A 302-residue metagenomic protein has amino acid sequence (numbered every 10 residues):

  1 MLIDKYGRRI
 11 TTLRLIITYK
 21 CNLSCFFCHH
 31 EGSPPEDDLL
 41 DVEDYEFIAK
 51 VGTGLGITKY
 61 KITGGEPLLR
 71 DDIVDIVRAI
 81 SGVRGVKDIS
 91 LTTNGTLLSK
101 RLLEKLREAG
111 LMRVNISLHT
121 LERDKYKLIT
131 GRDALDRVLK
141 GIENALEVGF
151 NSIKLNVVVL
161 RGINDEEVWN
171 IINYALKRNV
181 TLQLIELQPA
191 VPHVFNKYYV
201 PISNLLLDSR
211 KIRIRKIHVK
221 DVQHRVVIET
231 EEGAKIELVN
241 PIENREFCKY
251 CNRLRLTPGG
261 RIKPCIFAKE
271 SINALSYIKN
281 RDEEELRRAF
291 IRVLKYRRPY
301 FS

Functional and structural regions predicted by a protein language model:
M1-I16, S24-F26, V227, E232-R245 (+1 more regions): N-terminal [4Fe-4S]-dependent radical SAM core
M1-T11, K20-S24, I202-I217: Flexible, acidic/Gly-rich N-terminal and inter-domain linker regions that tether and position cofactor-handling modules
K5-V42, I266: Canonical Radical SAM [4Fe-4S] cluster-binding loop centered on the CxxxCxxC motif and its immediate flanking residues
G32-E36, E122-I129, V191-F195, N273-A274: A short acidic, helix-capping loop that chelates divalent metal ions and anchors anionic groups
L39-I62, R70-I185: Radical SAM/AdoMet-radical enzyme domain recognition
E66: Conserved G/P- and acidic residue-centered "switch" motifs that form tight phosphate/ATP-binding loops in soluble
D165-V168, Y174-P258: A C-terminal junction/extension of Radical SAM enzymes
I242-S302: Flexible mid-to-C-terminal extensions adjoining Fe-S/redox cofactors in radical SAM and related proteins
